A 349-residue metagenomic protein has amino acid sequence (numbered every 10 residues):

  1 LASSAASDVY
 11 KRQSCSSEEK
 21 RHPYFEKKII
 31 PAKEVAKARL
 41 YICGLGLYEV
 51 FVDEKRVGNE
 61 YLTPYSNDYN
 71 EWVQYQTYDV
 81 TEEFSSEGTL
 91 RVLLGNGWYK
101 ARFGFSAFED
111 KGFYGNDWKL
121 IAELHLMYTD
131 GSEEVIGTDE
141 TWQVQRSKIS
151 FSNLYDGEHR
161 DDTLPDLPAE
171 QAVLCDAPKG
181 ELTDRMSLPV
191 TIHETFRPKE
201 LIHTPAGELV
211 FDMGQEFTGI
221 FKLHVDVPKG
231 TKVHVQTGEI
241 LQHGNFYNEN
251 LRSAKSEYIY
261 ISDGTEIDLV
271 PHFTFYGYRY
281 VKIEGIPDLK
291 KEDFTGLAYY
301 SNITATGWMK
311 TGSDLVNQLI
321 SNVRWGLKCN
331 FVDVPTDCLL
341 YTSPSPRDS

Functional and structural regions predicted by a protein language model:
L1-Y10, Y341-S349: Single conserved hydrophobic/aromatic residue that forms the stacking wall/gate of nucleotide- or nucleobase-binding
S7, K11-C338: Extracellular/oxidizing-compartment recognition motifs
